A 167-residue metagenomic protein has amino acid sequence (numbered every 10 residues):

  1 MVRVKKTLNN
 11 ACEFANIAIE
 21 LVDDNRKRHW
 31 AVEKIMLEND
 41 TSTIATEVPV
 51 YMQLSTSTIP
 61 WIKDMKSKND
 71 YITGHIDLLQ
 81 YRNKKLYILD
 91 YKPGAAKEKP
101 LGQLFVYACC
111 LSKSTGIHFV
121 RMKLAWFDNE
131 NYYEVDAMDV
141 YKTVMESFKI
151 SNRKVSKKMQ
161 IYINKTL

Functional and structural regions predicted by a protein language model:
M1-V48: A non-catalytic, helix-rich entry segment at domain boundaries
C12-I19, M65, D90-A95: Surface-exposed cleft-lining segments at the edges of enzyme active sites
V22-K27, S67-K68, G102-F105: A short linear-motif detector with a strong N-terminal bias
I35-N83: Active-site metal-binding core of divalent-cation-utilizing nuclease and nuclease-like domains
T73-I76, Q80-T143: Nucleic-acid nuclease catalytic cores
L104, V144-S147, N152-S156, Q160-I161: Catalytic core segments in nucleotide and nucleic-acid processing enzymes
I163-L167: Accessory terminal regions of nucleic-acid processing enzymes
